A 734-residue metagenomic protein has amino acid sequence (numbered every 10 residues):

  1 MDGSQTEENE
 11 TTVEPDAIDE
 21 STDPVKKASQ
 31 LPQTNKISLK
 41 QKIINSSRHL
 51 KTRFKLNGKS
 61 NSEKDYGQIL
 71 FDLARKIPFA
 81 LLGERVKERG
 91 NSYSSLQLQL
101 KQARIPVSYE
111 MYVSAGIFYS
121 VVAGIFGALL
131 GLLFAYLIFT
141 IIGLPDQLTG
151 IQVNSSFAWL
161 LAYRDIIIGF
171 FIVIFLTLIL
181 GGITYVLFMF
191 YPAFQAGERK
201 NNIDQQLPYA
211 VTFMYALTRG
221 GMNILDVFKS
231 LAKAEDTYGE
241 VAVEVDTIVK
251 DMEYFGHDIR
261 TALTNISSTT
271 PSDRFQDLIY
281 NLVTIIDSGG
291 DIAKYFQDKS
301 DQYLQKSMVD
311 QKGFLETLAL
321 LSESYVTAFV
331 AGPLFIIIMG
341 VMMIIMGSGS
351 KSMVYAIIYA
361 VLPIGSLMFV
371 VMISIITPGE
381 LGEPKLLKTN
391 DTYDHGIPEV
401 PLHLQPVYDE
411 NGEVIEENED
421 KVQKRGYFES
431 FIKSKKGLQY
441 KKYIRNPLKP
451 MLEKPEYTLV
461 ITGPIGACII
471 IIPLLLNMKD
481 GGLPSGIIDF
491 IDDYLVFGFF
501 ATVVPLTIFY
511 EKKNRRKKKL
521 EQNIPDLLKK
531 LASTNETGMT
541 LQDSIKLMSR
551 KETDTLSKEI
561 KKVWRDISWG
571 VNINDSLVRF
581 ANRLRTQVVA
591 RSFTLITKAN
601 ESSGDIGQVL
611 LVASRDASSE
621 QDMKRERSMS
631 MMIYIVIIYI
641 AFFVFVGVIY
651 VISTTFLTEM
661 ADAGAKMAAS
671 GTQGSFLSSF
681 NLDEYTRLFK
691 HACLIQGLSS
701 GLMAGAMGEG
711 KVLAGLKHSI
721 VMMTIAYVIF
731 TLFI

Functional and structural regions predicted by a protein language model:
M1-V107, P145-G150, Y359-P450, G481-G482 (+3 more regions): Membrane-cytosol interface segments
G3-Q5, E10-T11, L161-S267, D277 (+6 more regions): Juxtamembrane/interface alpha-helical elements of multi-pass membrane proteins
R53-A74, S94-L98, T261-N281, Q297-F314 (+4 more regions): Hydrophobic alpha-helical transmembrane segments
K59-Q68, S155-T184, D420-L452, P484-T502 (+1 more regions): Intrinsically disordered, low-complexity acidic Ser/Thr-rich regulatory segments
A103-I125, E316-Y325, N411-A467, V636: Loop-to-transmembrane boundary segments
S114-I138, T177-Y185, V309-I375, T458-L474 (+3 more regions): Bilayer-spanning, highly hydrophobic alpha-helical transmembrane segments
A135-F170, R260-T270, M339-I357, L474-D493 (+2 more regions): Membrane-interfacial helix-loop-helix connectors in multipass membrane proteins
R199-K200, P378-T389, E659-G664, A714-L716: Short, Lys/Arg-enriched, Gly/Pro-containing loop segments at transmembrane-helix junctions of multi-pass membrane
